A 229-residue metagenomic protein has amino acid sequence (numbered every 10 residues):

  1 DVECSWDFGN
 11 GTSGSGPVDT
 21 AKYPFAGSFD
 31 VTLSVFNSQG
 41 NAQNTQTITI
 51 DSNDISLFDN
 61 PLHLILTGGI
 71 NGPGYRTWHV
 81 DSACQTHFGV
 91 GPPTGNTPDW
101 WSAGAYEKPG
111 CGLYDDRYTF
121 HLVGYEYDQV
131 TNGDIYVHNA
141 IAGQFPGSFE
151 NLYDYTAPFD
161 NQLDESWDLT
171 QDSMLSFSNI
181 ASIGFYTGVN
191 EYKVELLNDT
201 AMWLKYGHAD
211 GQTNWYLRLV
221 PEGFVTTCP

Functional and structural regions predicted by a protein language model:
D1-S5: Solvent-exposed loop segments of extracellular immunoglobulin-like
G14-P17, N41-Q46: Extracellular and select intracellular beta-sandwich modules with Ser/Thr-enriched, small-residue motifs on
P17-D30: Solvent-exposed segments in extracellular or luminal domains encompassing
S28-T32, T45, A201-W203: Short, conserved beta-strand segments of beta-strand-rich sandwich/propeller modules, principally
N44-D54: C-terminal edge beta-strand
I55-H79: N-terminal helix-cap/turn-to-beta initiation motif at the start of protein domains
A105-D199: Contiguous, well-ordered beta-strand patches that form the walls/edges of small beta-barrel/beta-sandwich domains
